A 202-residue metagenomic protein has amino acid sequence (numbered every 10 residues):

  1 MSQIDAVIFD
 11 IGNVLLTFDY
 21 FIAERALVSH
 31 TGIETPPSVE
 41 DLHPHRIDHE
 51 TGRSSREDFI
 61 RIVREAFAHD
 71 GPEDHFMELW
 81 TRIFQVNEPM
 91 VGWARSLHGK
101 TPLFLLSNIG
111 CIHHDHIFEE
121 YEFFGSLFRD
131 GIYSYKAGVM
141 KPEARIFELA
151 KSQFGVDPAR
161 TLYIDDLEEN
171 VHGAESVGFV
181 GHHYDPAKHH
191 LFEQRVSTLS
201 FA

Functional and structural regions predicted by a protein language model:
M1-I4, G110-C111, D115-A202: Asp-based, Mg2+/Mn2+-dependent phosphohydrolase catalytic module
S2-G92, G99, G110: N-terminal helical cap/lid subdomain that shapes the substrate entry/recognition surface in HAD-like hydrolases
D10-N13, G52, L97, L105 (+2 more regions): Generic structural signal for small/hydrophobic residues in well-ordered secondary structure, especially within
T17, S107, I164: Active-site-adjacent beta-strand anchor residues
I22, A26, P44, D58 (+8 more regions): Alpha-helical elements of Rossmann-like donor-binding domains used by nucleotide-donor carbohydrate transfer enzymes
K100-P102, F179: A generic structural motif
P102-F104, L162: A structural signal for isolated positions on well-ordered beta-strands in alpha/beta enzyme cores
